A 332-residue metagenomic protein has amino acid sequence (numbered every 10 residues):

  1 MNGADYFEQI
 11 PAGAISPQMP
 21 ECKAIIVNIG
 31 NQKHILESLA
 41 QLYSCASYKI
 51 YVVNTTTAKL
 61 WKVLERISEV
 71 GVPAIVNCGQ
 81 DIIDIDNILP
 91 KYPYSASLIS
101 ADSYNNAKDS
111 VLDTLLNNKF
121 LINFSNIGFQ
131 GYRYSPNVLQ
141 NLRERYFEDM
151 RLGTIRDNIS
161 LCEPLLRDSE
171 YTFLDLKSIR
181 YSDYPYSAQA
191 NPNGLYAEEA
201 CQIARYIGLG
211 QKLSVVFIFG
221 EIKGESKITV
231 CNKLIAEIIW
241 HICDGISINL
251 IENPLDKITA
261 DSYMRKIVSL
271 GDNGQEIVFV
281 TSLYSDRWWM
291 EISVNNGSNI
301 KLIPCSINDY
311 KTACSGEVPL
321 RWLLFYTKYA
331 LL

Functional and structural regions predicted by a protein language model:
N2-I218, I222-L332: Conserved alpha-helical scaffold segments that buttress catalytic/binding sites
